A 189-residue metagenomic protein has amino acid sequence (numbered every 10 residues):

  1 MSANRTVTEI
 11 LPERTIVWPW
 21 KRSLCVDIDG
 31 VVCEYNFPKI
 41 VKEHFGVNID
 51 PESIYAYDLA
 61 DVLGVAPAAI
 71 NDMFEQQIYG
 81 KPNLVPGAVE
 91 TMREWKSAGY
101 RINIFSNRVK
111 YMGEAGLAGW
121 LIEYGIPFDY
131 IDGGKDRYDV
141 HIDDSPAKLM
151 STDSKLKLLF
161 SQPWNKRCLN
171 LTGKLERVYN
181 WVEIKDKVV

Functional and structural regions predicted by a protein language model:
S2-I70: Active-site neighborhood of HAD-like aspartate-dependent phosphohydrolases
R22, D29, D129, D139 (+1 more regions): Conserved acidic residues
C33-N36, I40-V41, I102, Y111-G116 (+2 more regions): Short catalytic/ligand-binding loop motif for oxyanion handling, primarily in non-cytosolic enzymes, centered on
I70-Q77: Short glycine/proline- and acidic residue-enriched helix-loop micro-motifs that form flexible lids or anion-recognition
Y79-N83, A88-A118: Substrate-recognition element of Asp-dependent hydrolases with the DxDx(T/V) motif
F105-S151: Substrate-recognition "cap/lid" segment bordering the active-site pocket of phosphatases
I142-V182: Acidic, Mg2+-coordinating phosphoryl-transfer loop and its flanking beta/alpha structural elements, shared across
V182-V189: Short amphipathic alpha-helix with an adjacent loop that forms part of the alpha/beta core around
